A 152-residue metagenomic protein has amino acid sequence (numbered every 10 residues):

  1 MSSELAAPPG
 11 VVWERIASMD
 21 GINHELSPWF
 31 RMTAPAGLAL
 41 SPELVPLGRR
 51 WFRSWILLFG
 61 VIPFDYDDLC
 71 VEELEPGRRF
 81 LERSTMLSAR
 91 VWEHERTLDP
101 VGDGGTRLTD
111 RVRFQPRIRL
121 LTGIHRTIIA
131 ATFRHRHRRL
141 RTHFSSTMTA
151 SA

Functional and structural regions predicted by a protein language model:
M1-P46: Hydrophobic ligand-binding cavity/cleft-lining segments
S2-A6, C70, T97-D99, R113: Generic structural detector for well-ordered beta-strands
P8, P76, V101-G105: Short strand-connecting beta-turns/loops that link adjacent beta-strands
V12-I16, I22, F52, V71 (+3 more regions): Hydrophobic pocket/interface hotspot
A34-T85, S146: Glycine-rich portal/gate segments that line the openings of hydrophobic small-molecule binding cavities
L81-A131: Beta-strand/loop substructures that line and gate deep hydrophobic ligand-binding cavities in soluble
A131-R139: A non-catalytic, amphipathic alpha-helix used as a structural packing/dimerization or gating element in enzyme scaffolds
S145-A152: Generic C-terminal helix-cap and adjacent flexible tail
